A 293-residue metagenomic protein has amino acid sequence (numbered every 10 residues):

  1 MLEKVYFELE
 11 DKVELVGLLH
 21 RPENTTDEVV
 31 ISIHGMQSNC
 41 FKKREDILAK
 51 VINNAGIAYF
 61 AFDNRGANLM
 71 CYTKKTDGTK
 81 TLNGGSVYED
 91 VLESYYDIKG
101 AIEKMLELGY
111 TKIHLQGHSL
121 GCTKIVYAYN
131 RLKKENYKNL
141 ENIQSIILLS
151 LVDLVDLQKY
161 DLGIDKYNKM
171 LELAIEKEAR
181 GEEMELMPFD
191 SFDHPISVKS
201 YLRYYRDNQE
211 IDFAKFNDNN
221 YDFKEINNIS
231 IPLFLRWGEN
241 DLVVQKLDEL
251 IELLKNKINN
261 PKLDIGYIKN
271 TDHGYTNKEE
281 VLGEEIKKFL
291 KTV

Functional and structural regions predicted by a protein language model:
M1-N24: N-terminal cap/lid segment of alpha/beta-hydrolase-fold proteins
E23-T76: Short, surface-exposed "cap/lid" segments of acyl-processing enzymes
L82-E107: Alpha/beta-hydrolase active-site loop
E103-I175, R206: Primarily recognizes the serine-hydrolase "nucleophile elbow" in alpha/beta-hydrolase and SGNH/GDSL folds
I229, L235-W237: Short beta-strand/loop motif that positions the catalytic acidic residue of the alpha/beta-hydrolase fold
L242-E249: Conserved alpha/beta-hydrolase "acid-adjacent" motif
D264-D272: Short glycine-rich catalytic loops that host catalytic nucleophiles or stabilize transition states across multiple
T271-V281: Catalytic histidine-centered segment of alpha/beta-hydrolase-like enzymes
